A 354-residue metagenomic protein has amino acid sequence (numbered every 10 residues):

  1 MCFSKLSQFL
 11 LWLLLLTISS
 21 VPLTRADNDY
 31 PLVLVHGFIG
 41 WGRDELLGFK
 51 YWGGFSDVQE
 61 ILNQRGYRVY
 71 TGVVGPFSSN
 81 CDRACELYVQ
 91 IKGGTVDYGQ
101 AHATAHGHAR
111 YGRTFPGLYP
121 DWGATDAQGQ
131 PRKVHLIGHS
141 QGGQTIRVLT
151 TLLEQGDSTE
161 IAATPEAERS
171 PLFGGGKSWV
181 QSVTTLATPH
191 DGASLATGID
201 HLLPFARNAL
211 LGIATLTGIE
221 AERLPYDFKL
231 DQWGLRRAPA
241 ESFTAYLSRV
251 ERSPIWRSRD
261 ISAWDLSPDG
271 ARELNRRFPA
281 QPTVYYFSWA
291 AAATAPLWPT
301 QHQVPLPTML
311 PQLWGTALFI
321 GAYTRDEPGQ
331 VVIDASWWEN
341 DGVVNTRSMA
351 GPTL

Functional and structural regions predicted by a protein language model:
C2-L10: Bacterial N-terminal signal peptides that target proteins for export
L10-S19: Bacterial N-terminal signal peptides
I18, D29, V134, I333-D334: A residue-level detector for conformationally permissive "hinge/kink" positions
R25-I137, Q141-R207: N-terminal non-catalytic accessory region
T151-L354: Helical cap/lid subdomain of alpha/beta-hydrolase-fold lipid enzymes that gates access to the catalytic pocket
